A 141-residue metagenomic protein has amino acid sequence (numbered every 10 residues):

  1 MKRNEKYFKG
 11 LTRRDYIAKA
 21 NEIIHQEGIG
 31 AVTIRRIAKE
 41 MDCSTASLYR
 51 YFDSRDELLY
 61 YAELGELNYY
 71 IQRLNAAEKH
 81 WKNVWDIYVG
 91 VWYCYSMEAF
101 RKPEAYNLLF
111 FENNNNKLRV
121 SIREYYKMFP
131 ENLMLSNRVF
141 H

Functional and structural regions predicted by a protein language model:
M1-E27, A31-E40, E57: Basic, helix-initiating cap at the start of DNA-binding domains
K19-Q26, Y69-H80: Solvent-exposed, amphipathic alpha-helical segments
T33, N107-F110, L118: Short, hydrophobic secondary-structure boundary micro-motifs
I34, L64-Q72: Short, basic, alpha-helical segments at the C-terminal edge of helix-turn-helix-like DNA-binding modules
M41-F52: Short hydrophobic/aromatic patch on the recognition helix
F52, A62-E63: DNA major-groove recognition helix of helix-turn-helix
Y61, A76-E104: Hydrophobic alpha-helical connector segments
G90, N116-H141: Amphipathic alpha-helical packing segments from all-alpha helical-bundle domains
